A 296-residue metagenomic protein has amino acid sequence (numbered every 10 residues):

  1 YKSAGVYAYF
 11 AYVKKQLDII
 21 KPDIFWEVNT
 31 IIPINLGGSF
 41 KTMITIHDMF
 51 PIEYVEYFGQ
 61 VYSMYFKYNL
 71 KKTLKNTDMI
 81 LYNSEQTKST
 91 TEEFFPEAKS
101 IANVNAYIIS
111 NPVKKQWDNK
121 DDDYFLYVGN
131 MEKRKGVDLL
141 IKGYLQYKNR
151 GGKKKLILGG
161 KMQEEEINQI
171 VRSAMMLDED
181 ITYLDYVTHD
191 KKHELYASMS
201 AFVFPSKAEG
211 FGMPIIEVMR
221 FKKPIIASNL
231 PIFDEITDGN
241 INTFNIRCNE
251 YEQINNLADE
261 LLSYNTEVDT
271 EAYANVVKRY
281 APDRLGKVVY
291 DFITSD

Functional and structural regions predicted by a protein language model:
Y1-D296: Carbohydrate transferase catalytic cores enriched for Leloir-type hexosyltransferases
